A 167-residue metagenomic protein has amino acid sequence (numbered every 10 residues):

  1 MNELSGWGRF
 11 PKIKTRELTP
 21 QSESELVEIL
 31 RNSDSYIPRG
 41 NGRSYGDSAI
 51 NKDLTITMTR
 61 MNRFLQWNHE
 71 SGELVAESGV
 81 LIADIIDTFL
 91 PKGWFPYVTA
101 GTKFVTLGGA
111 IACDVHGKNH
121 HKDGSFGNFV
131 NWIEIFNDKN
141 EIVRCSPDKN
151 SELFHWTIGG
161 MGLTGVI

Functional and structural regions predicted by a protein language model:
N2-G6: N-terminal regions that are enriched for targeting/export leaders and immediately downstream pro/stem segments
G8-G101, C113-N119: Glycine-rich N-terminal segment of FAD-binding domains in flavoprotein oxidoreductases, spanning the beta-loop-helix
I50, M58, T99, V105 (+2 more regions): A short, structural micro-pattern
H69, T106, N137: Short, acidic, Ser/Thr-enriched surface-loop or helix-capping motifs
A110-I167: FAD-binding subdomain of flavoenzyme oxidoreductases
